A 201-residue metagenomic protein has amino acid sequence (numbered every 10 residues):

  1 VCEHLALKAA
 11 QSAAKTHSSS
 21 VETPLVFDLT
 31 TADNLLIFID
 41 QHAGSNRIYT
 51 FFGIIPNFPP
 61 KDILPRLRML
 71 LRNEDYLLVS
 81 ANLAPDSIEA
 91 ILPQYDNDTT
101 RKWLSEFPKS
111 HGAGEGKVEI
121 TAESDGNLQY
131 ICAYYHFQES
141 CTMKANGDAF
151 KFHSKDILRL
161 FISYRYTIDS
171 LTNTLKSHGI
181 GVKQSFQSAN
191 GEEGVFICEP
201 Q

Functional and structural regions predicted by a protein language model:
V1-A32: Class I SAM-dependent methyltransferase SAM/SAH-binding core
D33-G44: Short amphipathic alpha-helix with an adjacent loop that forms part of the alpha/beta core around
A43-L70: A short SAM/SAH-binding and catalytic strip from SAM-dependent methyltransferases
P56, L83-I88, D125-G126: Short, catalytically relevant binding-site loops at active-site mouths
L71-S87: Conserved beta-strand signature within the Rossmann-like core of class I S-adenosyl-L-methionine
N97-G181: Substrate-binding/catalytic lobe of Class I Rossmann-like enzymes that use SAM or dcSAM, i.e., the mid-to-C-terminal
I180-N190: Conserved S-adenosyl-L-methionine
G191-Q201: Core SAM-dependent methyltransferase catalytic element
